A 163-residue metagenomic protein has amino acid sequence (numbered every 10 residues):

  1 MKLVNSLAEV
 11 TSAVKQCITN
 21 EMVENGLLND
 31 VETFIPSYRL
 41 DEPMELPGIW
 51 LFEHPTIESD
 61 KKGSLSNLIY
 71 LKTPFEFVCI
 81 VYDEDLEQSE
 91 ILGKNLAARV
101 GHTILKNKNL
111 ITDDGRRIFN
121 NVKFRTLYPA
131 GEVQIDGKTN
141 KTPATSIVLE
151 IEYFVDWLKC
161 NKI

Functional and structural regions predicted by a protein language model:
M1-S66, N107-F119, N161-I163: Small/polar-rich, solvent-exposed N-terminal microdomains that initiate assembly or binding
N20-G26, E45-W50, K94-F154: Acidic-leaning, charged glycine-interspersed low-complexity segments
E32-F34, P55, V78, D85 (+3 more regions): Intrinsically disordered, low-complexity regions of eukaryotic proteins
S66-Y70, I80-K108: Extracellular/virion structural assembly segments
N67-E84, K141-V155: Oligomerization/assembly interface segments of phage tail-like spikes and tubes
Q88-S89, L158-I163: Short, charged, solvent-exposed linker or helix-capping segments at domain edges/interfaces that act as flexible hinges
